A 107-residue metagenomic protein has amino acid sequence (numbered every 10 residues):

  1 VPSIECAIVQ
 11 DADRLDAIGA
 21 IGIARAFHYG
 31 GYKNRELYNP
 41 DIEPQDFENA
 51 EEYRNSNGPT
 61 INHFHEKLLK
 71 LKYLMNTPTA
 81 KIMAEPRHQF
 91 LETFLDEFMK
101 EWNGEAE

Functional and structural regions predicted by a protein language model:
V1-E107: Divalent metal-dependent phosphate-bond-processing catalytic cores, especially two-metal-ion Mg2+/Mn2+ enzymes that act
